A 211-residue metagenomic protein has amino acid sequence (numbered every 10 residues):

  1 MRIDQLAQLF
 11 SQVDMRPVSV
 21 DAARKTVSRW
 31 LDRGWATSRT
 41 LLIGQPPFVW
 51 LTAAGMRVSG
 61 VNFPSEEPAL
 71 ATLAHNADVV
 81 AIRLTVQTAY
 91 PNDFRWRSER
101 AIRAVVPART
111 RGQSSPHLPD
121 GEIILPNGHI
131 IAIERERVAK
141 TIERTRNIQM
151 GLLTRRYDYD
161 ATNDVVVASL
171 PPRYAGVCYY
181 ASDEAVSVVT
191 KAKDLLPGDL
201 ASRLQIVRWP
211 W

Functional and structural regions predicted by a protein language model:
M1-E66: Nuclease-adjacent, charged terminal/linker segments that flank catalytic cores
R16-P17, A104-R109, A185-V186: Acidic-and-aromatic substrate-binding clefts and catalytic sites of carbohydrate-active enzymes
R39, T88, N92-A132, R137-T141: Active-site metal-binding core of divalent-cation-utilizing nuclease and nuclease-like domains
N62-R100: Amphipathic alpha-helical dimerization/coiled-coil segments that flank or bridge DNA-binding/regulatory modules
I130, E136-P197: Catalytic cores of nucleic-acid endonucleases
K193-W211: Charged, structured surface patches that assemble and position nucleic-acid processing machinery
